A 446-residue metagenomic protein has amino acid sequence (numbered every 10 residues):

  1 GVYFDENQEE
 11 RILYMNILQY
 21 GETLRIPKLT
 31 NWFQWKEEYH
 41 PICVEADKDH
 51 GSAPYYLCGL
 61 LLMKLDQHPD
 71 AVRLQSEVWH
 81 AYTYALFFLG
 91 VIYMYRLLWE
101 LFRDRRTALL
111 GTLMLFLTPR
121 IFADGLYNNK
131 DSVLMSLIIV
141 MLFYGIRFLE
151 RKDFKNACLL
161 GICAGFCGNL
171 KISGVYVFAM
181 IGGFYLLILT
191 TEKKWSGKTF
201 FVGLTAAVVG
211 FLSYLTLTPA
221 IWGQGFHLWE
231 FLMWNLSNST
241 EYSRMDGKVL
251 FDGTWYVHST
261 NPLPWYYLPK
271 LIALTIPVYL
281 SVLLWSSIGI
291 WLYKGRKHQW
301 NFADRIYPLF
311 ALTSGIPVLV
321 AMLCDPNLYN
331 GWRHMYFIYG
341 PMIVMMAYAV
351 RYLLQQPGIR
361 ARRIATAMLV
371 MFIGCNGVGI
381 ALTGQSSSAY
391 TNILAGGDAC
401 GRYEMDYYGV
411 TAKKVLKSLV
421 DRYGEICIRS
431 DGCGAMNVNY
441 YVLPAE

Functional and structural regions predicted by a protein language model:
L13-I26, H50-S52, Y56, H68 (+4 more regions): Transmembrane-lumen/periplasm boundary regions of multi-pass, lipid-linked membrane glycan transferases
R73-L74, L89-L117, S136, E150-K155 (+2 more regions): Transmembrane-helix signature of polytopic, membrane-embedded enzymes that assemble or transfer cell-envelope glycans
E77, A81-F102, V140, Y144 (+2 more regions): Transmembrane-helix motifs of polytopic, lipid-linked glycan transferases
G111-F116, F143, A164, G168: Short helix- or helix-capping micro-motifs that position conserved polar/aromatic residues at function-defining sites
R120-V133: Short acidic/glycine- and proline-prone juxtamembrane loop motifs at membrane-interface regions of multi-pass membrane
M141-A157, C167, L189: Membrane-interface transmembrane helices that cradle and orient dolichyl/undecaprenyl
L159, S173-I188, Y279-W285, M346: Transmembrane-embedded, aromatic-rich helix segments that form part of the hydrophobic channel/pocket engaging
I380, M405-V442: Short periplasmic/luminal acceptor-recognition loop of GT-C membrane glycosyltransferases, typified by
